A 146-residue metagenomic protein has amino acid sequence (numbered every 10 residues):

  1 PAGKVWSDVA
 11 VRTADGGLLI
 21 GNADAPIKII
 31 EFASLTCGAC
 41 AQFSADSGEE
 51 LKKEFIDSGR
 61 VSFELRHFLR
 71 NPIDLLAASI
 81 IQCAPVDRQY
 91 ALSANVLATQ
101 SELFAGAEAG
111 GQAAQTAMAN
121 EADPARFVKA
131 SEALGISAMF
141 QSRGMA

Functional and structural regions predicted by a protein language model:
P1-L75, A98: Extracytoplasmic thiol/disulfide redox context detector
L69-A146: Cysteine-centric redox/oxidoreductase cores and disulfide-bonded domains
